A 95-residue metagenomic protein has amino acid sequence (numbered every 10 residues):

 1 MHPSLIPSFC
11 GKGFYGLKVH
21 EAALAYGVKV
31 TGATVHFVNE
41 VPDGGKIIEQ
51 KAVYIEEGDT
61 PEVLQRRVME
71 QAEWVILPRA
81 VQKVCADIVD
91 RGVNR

Functional and structural regions predicted by a protein language model:
M1-N94: Donor/substrate-binding cores of folate-linked one-carbon enzymes
